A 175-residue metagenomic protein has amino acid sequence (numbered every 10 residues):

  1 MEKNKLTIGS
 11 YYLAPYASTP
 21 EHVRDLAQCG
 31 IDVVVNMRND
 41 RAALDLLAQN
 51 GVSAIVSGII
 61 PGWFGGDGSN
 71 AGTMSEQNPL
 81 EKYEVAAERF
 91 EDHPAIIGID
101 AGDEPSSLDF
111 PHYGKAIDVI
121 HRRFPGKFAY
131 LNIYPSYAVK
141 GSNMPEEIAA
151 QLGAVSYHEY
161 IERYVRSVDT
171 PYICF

Functional and structural regions predicted by a protein language model:
M1-F175: Glycan-processing catalytic domains of CAZymes
